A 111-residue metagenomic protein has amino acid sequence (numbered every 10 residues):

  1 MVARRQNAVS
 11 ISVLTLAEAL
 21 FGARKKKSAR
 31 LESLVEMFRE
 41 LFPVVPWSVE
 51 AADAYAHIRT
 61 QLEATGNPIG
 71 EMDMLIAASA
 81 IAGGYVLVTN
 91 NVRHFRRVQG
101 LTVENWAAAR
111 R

Functional and structural regions predicted by a protein language model:
M1-A82, V86, R96, T102-R111: PIN-domain endoribonuclease scaffold, especially VapC-family toxins
N90: Conserved acidic donor-binding loop of glycosyltransferase catalytic domains
R93: Conserved Rossmann-like nucleotide-cofactor binding loop
